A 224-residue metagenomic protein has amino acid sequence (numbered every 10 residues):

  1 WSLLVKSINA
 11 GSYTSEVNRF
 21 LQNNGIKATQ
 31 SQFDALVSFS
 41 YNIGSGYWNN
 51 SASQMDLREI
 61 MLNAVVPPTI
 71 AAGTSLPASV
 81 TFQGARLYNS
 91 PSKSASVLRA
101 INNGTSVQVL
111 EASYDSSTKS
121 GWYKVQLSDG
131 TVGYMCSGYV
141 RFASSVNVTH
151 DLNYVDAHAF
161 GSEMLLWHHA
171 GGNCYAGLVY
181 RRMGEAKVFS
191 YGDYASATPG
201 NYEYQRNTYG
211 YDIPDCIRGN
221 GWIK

Functional and structural regions predicted by a protein language model:
W1-G25, Q30-W48, S53-P67, N102-S106: Alpha-helical segment that forms one wall of the substrate-binding/catalytic cleft in peptidoglycan-active domains
Y13, S31-D34, T131, D156-F160: Loop/turn elements at helix/coil->beta-strand transitions in domains of secreted/extracellular proteins
T14, Q22, S45-P68, A72 (+2 more regions): Long, amphipathic alpha-helical surface segments
A35-S40, K124, G133-C136, A159-S162: Structural recognition of the beta-strand scaffold that forms the well-ordered cores of secreted hydrolase catalytic
G73-F82: A short beta-strand micro-motif
R86-S90: Core beta-strand residues in small-molecule sensory/regulatory alpha/beta domains
S94-R99: Short, conserved secondary-structure segments in the cores of folded domains
A100-V148: SH3/SH3-like beta-barrel superfamily modules
